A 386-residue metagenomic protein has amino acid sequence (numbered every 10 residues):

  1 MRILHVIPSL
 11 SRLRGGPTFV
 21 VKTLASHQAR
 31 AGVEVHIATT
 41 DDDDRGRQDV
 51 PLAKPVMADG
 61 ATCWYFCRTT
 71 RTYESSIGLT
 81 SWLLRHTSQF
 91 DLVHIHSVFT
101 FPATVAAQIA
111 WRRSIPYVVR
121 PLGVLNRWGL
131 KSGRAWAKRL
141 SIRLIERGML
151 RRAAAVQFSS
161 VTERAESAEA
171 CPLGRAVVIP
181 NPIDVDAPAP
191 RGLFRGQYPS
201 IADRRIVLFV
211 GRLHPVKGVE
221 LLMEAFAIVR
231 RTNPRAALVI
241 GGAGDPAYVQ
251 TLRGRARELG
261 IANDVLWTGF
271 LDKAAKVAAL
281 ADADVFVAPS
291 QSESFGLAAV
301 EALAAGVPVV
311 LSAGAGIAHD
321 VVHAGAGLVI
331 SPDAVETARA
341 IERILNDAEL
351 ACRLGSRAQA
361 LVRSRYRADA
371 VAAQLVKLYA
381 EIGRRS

Functional and structural regions predicted by a protein language model:
L4, Q157, S200-K217, M223-F226 (+1 more regions): Conserved donor-binding/catalytic core segment of Leloir-type glycosyltransferases
D41, T162, P182: Carbohydrate-associated surface elements
D49-P55, P188-I201, I206: A short helix/loop element that forms part of the nucleotide-sugar donor recognition site in Leloir-type
R112, K138-A155: Membrane-proximal helix-turn-helix segments that form the acceptor-binding/catalytic region of lipid-linked
Q250-L271: Nucleotide-activated donor-binding/catalytic signature segment of Leloir-type glycosyltransferases, i.e., the conserved
Q291: Aromatic "clamp/platform" in nucleotide-sugar-dependent glycosyltransferases that forms part of the donor/acceptor
P308-S312: Short hydrophobic beta-strand element within catalytic cores of glycosyltransferases and related nucleotide-activated
G327-V335, R343-A348: Conserved acidic donor-binding segment of nucleotide-sugar-dependent glycosyltransferases
